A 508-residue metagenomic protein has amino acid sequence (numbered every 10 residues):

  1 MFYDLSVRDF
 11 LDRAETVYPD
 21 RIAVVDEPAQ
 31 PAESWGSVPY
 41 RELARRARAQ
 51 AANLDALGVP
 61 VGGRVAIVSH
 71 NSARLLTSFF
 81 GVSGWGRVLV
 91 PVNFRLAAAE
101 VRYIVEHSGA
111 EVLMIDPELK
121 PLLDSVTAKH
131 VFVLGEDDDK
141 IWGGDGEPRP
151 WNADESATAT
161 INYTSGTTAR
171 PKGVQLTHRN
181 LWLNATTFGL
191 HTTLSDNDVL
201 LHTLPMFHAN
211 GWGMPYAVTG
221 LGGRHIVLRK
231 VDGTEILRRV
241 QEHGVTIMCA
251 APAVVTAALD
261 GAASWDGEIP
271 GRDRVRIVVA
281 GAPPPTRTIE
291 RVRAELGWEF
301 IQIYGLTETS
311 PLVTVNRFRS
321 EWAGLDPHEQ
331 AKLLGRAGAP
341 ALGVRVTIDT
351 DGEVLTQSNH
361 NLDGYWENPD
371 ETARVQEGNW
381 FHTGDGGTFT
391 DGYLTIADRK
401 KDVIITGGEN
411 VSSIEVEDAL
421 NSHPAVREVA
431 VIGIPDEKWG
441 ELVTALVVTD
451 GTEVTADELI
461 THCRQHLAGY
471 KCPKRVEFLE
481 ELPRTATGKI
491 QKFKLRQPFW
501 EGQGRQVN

Functional and structural regions predicted by a protein language model:
P19-I22, D145-Y163, R170, T193-V199: Conserved pre-ATP/AMP-binding loop-to-beta segment of ANL
A23-S72, L76-F80, A97-R102: Conserved AMP-binding/adenylate-forming core of the ANL superfamily
E27-G36, E118-E155, H328-Q330: ANL superfamily adenylate-forming
S37-E42, A159-L183: Conserved AMP-binding A3 loop
L96, L113, M248, I348 (+6 more regions): AMP-binding/adenylate-forming catalytic core of the ANL superfamily
W182-V199, F207-I247, G261-A262, F318: Conserved AMP-binding/adenylation subdomain of ANL enzymes
G220, V245-A250, L259-A331, R345: Gly/Ser/Thr-rich phosphate-binding loop
W322, R336-G343, D349-V375: Conserved ATP/PPi-binding loop(s) of AMP-dependent carboxylate-activating enzymes
